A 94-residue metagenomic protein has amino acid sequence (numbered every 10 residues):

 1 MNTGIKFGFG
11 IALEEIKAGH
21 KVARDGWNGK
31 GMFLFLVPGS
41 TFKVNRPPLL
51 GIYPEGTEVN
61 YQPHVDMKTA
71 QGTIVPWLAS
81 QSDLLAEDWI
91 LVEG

Functional and structural regions predicted by a protein language model:
M1-T3, G94: Basic/polar N-terminal segments that are highly enriched at the extreme N-terminus, encompassing both cleavable
T3-L49, M67: Catalytic phosphate/metal-binding cores of nucleic-acid and nucleotide-processing enzymes, i.e., regions that mediate
A12-E14, K43, E55, N60 (+1 more regions): Intrinsically disordered, low-complexity, compositionally biased regions/tails
E14-I16, G26, T57-V59, Q81-D83: A generic structural signal for short, solvent-exposed coil/turn residues that cap or connect secondary-structure
T41-V44, Y53-E55, D83-E87: Short, low-complexity, polar/charged sequence segments that are solvent-exposed and flexible
R46-D66: Aromatic- and Gly/Pro-rich amphipathic surface segment
V59-G94: Short, compact, well-ordered microdomains
